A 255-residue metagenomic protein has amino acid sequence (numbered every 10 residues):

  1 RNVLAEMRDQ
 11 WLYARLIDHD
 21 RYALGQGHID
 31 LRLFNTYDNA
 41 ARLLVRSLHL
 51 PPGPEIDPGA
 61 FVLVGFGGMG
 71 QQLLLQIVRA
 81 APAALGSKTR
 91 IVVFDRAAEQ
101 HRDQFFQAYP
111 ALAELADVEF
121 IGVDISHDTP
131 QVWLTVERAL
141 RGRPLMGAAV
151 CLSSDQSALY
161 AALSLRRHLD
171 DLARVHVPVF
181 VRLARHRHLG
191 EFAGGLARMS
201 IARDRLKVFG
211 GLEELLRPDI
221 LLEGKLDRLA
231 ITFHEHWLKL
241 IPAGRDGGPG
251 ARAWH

Functional and structural regions predicted by a protein language model:
R1-H255: Cytosolic regulatory regions of ion transport systems
